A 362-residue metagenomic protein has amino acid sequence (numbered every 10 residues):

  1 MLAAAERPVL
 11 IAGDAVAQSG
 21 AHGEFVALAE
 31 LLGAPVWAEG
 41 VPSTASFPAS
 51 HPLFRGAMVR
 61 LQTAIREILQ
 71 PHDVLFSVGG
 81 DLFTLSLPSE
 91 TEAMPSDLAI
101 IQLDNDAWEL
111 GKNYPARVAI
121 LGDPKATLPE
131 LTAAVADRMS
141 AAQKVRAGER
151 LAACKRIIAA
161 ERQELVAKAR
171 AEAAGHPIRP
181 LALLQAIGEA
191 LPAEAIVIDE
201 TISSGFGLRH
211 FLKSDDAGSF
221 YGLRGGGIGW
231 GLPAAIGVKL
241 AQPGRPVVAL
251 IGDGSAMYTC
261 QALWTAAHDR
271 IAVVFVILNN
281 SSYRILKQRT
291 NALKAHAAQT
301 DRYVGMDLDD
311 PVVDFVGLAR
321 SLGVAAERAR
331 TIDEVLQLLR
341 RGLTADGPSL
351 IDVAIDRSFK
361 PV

Functional and structural regions predicted by a protein language model:
M1-P8, L28, L69-P71, A186-A193 (+2 more regions): Glycine-rich phosphate/diphosphate-binding loops that line cofactor/substrate pockets in enzymes
V9, D73-F76, I196-I198, V248: Conserved beta-strand elements of the Class I
D14-I101, S214-R245, T259-Q261, A292 (+2 more regions): Glycine-rich, anion-gripping cofactor-binding loops and their flanking helix/strand elements in enzyme active sites
D14-V16, V41-P42, G80-F83, I202-S204 (+3 more regions): Short glycine-rich anion-binding loops that position phosphate/pyrophosphate groups of nucleotides and phosphorylated
R60, R66-P71, G111-N113, A119-L121 (+2 more regions): Thiamine diphosphate
L110, Y114-A153: Terminal amphipathic helices with adjacent charged low-complexity linkers/tails
K155-K239: Active-site diphosphate/adenylate-binding microenvironment
